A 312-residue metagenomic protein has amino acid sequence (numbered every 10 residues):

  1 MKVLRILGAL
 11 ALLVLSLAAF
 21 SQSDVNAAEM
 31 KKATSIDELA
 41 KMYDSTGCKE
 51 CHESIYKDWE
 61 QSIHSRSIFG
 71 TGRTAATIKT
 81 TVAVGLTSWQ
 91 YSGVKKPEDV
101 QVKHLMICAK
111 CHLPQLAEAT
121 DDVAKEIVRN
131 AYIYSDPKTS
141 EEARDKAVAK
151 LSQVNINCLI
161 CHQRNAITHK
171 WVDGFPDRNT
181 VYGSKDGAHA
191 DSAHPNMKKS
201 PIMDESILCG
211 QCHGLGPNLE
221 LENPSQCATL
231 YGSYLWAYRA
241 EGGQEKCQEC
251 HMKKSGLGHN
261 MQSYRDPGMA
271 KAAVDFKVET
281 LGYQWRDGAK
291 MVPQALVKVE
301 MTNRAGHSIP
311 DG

Functional and structural regions predicted by a protein language model:
M1-I6: Positively charged n-region of N-terminal signal peptides that target proteins for export
L7-L10, P97, P114, P176 (+4 more regions): Proline-rich intrinsically disordered, low-complexity coils
G8-A18: Bacterial N-terminal signal peptides
L12, L39, D99, A149 (+2 more regions): Sterically constrained small-residue positions within well-ordered secondary structures of folded domains
V14, R66, L215-L219, K254 (+1 more regions): Short secondary-structure junctions and interdomain/linker hinges
F20-D204, G210-E241: Sequence context of c-type cytochrome heme-c attachment sites
R239-G312: Catalytic cores of secreted or luminal carbohydrate-active enzymes
